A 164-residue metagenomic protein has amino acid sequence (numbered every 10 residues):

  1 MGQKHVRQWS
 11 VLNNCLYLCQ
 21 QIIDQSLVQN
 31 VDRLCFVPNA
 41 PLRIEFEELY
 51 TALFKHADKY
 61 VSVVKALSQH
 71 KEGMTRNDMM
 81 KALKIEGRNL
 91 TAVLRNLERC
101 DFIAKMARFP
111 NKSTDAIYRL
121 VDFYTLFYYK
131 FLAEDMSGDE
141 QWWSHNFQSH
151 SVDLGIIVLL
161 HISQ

Functional and structural regions predicted by a protein language model:
M1-D24: Amphipathic alpha-helical segments of the small helical/lid subdomains adjacent to P-loop NTPase cores
L16-Q164: Accessory nucleic acid-recognition modules appended to NTPase machines
